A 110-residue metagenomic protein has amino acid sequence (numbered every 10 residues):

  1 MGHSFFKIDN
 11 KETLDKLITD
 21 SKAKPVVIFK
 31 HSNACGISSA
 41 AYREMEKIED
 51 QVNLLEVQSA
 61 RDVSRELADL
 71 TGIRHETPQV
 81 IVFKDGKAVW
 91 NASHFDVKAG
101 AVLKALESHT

Functional and structural regions predicted by a protein language model:
M1-K22, T110: N-terminal leader/targeting and pre-domain segments
I8, K30, Q51-D69: Thiol-based oxidoreductase modules, predominantly thioredoxin-like and allied folds used for disulfide exchange
K16-I48: Local sequence-structure signature of Cys/Sec-based thiol-disulfide redox active-site neighborhoods
V26-F29, N53, I81-V82: Short, conserved beta-strand segments within well-ordered enzyme catalytic domains that often line or immediately flank
S38-A41, S59-V63, L67, P78 (+1 more regions): Amphipathic alpha-helical interface surfaces
T71-K84: Structural micro-motif
K84-T110: Non-catalytic, surface beta->alpha helical segment in thiol-disulfide oxidoreductase systems
